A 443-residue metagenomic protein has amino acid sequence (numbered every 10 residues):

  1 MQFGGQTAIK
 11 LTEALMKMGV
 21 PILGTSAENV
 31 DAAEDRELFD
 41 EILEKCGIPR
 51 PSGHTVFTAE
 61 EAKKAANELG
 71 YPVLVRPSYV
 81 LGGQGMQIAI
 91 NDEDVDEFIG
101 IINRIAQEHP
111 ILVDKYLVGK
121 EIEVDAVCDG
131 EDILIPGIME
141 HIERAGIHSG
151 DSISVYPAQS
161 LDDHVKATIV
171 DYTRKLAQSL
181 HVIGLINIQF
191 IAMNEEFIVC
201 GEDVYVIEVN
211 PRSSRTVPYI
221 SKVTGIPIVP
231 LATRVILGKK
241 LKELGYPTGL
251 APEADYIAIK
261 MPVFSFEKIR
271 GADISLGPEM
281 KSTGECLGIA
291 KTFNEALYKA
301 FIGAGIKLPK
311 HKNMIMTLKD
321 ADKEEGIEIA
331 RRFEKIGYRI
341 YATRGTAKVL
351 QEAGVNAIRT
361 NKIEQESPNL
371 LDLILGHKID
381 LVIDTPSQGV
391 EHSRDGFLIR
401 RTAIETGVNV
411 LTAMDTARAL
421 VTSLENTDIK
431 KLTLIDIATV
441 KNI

Functional and structural regions predicted by a protein language model:
M1-E34, P49-H54, F333, Q388 (+1 more regions): A short, GP-enriched loop/loop-strand-helix hinge that lies immediately N-terminal to, or at the N-terminal rim
G4, T25-V30, T58, S78 (+8 more regions): Short, ordered loop/turn segments at secondary-structure junctions
G5-I9, M16, V20-G24, D31-A33 (+5 more regions): ATP-dependent carboxylate activation and anion-phosphoryl transfer catalytic cores that bind Mg-ATP to form
M16, L23-M86, A353-N361, D415-S423: A conserved helix-loop-beta module that forms one wall/lid of the active-site cleft in ATP-utilizing catalytic domains
A32, V56-E61, D94-V95, V118-K120 (+2 more regions): Short acidic loop-to-helix transition motifs that present clustered carboxylates
L185, D203-V204, S213-L231, V235-L244 (+5 more regions): Acidic, glycine-enriched active-site microenvironments
